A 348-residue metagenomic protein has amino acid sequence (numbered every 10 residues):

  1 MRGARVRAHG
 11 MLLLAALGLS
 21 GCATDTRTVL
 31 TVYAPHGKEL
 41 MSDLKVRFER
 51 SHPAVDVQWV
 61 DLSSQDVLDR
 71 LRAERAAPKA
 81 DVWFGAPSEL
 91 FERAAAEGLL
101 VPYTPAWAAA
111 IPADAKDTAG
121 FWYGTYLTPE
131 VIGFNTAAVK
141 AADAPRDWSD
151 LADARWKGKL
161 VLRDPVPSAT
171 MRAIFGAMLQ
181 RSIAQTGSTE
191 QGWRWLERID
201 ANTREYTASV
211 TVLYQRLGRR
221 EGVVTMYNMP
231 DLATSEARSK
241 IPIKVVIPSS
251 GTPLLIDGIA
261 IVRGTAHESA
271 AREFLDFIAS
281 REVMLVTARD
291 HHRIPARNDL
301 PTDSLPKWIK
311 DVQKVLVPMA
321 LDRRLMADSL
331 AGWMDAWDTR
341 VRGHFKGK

Functional and structural regions predicted by a protein language model:
S20-G21: C-terminal motif of bacterial Sec signal peptides marking the signal peptidase cleavage site
T26-G37, V55-V60, G158-L160: Short, well-ordered beta-strand elements
P35-S42, Q65, K79-E221: Extracytoplasmic ligand-binding site segments that recognize negatively charged/polar headgroups
E89-R93, G218-R219, V223-P242: A ligand-binding cleft/hinge motif common to bilobed small-molecule-binding domains
A110-A113, T128, W195-I199, Y206-T207 (+3 more regions): Periplasmic-binding protein-like
V131-A138, L179-Q180, L255-E268, V286-R289: A bilobed periplasmic-binding-protein/Venus flytrap-type ligand-binding module shared by bacterial periplasmic
V262-M319: Mature extracytoplasmic/periplasmic domains
M319-K348: Conserved C-terminal helix/tail region of periplasmic/extracytoplasmic solute-binding proteins
